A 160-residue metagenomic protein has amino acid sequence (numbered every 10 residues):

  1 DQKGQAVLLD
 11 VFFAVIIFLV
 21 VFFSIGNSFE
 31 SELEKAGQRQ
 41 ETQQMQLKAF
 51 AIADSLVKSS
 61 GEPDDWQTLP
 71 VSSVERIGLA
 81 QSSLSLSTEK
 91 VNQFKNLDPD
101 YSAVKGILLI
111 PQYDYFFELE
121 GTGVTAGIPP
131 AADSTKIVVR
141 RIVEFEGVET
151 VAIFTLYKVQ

Functional and structural regions predicted by a protein language model:
D1-S28: N-terminal single-pass transmembrane signal-anchor helix
I25-Q160: N-terminal export/assembly leader peptides and their processing motifs that target proteins to secretory
